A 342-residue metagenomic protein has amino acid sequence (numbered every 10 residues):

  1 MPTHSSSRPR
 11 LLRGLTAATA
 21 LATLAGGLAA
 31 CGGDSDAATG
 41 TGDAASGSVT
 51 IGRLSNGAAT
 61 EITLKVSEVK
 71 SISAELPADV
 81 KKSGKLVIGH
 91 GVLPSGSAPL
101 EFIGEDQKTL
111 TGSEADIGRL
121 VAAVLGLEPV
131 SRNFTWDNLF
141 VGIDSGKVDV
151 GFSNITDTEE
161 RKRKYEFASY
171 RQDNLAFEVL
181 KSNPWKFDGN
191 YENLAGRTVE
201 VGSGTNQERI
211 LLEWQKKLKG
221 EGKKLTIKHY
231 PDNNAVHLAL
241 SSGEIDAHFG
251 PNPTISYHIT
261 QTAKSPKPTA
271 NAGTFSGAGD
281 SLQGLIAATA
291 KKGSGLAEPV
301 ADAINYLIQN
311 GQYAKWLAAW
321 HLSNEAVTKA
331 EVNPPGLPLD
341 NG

Functional and structural regions predicted by a protein language model:
G26-A30: C-terminal motif of bacterial Sec signal peptides marking the signal peptidase cleavage site
G32-S35: Bacterial signal peptide processing site
T41-G151: Extracytoplasmic small-molecule ligand-binding "clamshell" domains of the periplasmic binding protein/Venus flytrap
G47-K70, A123-V124, T205, Q283-A319 (+1 more regions): Extended ligand-binding regions for polar small-molecule ligands
P94-S95, K108-V124, I155-D157, D173-D232 (+2 more regions): Bilobed "Venus flytrap"/periplasmic-binding protein-like clamshell domains and structurally analogous long
E128-N193: Acidic, polar ligand-binding/catalytic clefts
I155-K162, L211-E213, K217-L218, D246-L282 (+1 more regions): A ligand-binding cleft/hinge motif common to bilobed small-molecule-binding domains
Q172-V179, A263-D302, S323-G342: Periplasmic-binding protein-like
